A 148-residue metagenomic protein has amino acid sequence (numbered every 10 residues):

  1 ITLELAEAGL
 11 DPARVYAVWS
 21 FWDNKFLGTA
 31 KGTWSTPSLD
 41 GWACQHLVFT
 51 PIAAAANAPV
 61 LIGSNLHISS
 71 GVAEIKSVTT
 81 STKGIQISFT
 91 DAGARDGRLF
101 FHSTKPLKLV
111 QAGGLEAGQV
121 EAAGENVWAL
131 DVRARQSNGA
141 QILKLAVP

Functional and structural regions predicted by a protein language model:
I1-P12, T90-L107, L143: Surface-exposed beta-strand/loop patches in extracellular or lumenal glycoproteins
I1-R14, D23-F26, S35-D40, H46: Substrate-binding and catalytic surfaces of secreted/luminal carbohydrate-active proteins
V18: Conserved, mostly hydrophobic/aromatic
F21-K25, T104-P106, A112-A117: Change "in extracellular beta-sheet-rich domains … of secreted and cell-surface proteins" to "in beta-sheet-rich domains
G28-V72, A122-P148: C-terminal beta-strand-rich structural cap/linker in extracellular carbohydrate-active enzymes
A56-A94: Surface beta-strand/loop "capping" patches
V72-K76, G113-G118: Small-residue (G/S/T/A) turn/hinge positions that recur once per unit in extracellular repeat modules
H102-T104, L115-E116, G124-A129: Active-site-proximal, structured, solvent-exposed surfaces of multi-pass membrane proteins that position macromolecular
